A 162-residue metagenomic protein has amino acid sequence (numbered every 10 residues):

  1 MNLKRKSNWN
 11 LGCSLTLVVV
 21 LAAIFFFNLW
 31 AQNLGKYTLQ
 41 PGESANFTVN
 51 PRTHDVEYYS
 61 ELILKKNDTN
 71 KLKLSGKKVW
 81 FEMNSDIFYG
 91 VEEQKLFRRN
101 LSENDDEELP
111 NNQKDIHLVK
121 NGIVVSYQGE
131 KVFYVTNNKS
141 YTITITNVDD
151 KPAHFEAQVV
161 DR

Functional and structural regions predicted by a protein language model:
N2-R162: Acidic, Ser/Thr/Pro
